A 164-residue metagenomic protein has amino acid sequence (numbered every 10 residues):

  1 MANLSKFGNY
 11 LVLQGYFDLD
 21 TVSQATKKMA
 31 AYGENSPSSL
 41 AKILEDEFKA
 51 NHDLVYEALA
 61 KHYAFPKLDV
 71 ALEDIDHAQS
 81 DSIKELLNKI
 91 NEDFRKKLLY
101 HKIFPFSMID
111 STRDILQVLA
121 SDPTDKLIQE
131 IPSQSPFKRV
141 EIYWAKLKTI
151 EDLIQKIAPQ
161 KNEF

Functional and structural regions predicted by a protein language model:
M1-P37, E45-A50, L54-Y63: An alpha-helical, amphipathic repeat domain used for nucleic-acid recognition, typified by the mTERF helical solenoid
K6, T21-Q24, S39, L54 (+5 more regions): Exposed alpha-helical structural elements
K42, D46-Q134: Polyanionic, low-complexity intrinsically disordered segments
D69, E151-F164: Charged, low-hydrophobicity low-complexity segments
I75-H77, K148-E151: A short acidic, often aromatic-flanked loop/helix-cap motif at beta-alpha or helix-coil junctions that lines enzyme
S133-K138, P159: Short, solvent-exposed amphipathic alpha-helical segments in soluble enzyme and RNA/protein-processing domains
R139-K146: Short hydrophobic alpha-helical runs that function as membrane-insertion/retention elements
